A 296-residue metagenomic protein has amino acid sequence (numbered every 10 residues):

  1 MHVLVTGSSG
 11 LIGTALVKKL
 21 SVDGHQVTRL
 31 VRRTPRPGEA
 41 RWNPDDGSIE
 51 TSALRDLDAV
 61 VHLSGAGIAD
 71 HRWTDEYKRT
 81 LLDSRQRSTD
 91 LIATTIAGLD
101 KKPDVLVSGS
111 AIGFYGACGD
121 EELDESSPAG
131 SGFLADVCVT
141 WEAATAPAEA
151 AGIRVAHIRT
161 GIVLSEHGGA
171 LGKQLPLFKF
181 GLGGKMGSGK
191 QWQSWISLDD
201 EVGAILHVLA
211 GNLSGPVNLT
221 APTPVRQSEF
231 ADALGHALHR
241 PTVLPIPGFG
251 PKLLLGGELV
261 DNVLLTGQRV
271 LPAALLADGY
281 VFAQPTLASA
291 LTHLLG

Functional and structural regions predicted by a protein language model:
V3-D23: N-terminal Rossmann NAD(P)H-binding glycine-rich loop of SDR-like oxidoreductase domains
P35, E39-L91: NAD(P)H-binding glycine-rich loop region in Rossmannoid oxidoreductase-like domains and their noncatalytic homologs
D90-G132: Conserved Rossmann-fold NAD(P)-dependent oxidoreductase catalytic core, especially the SDR/UDP-sugar
S110, A143-E166: Conserved beta-loop-beta element that borders a ligand/cofactor-binding pocket
V139, A151-I153, L164-K173, H207-V217: Glycine/proline-rich active-site loop of Rossmann-fold NAD(P)-dependent oxidoreductases
L175-G183, Q191-P224: Alpha-helical substrate-binding/gating segment
A204, G211-E258, T292-L295: Mid/C-terminal beta-alpha module of Rossmann-like enzyme folds, strongest in SDR-family dehydrogenases/epimerases
N262-G296: C-terminal amphipathic/interface module of NAD(P)-dependent oxidoreductases and related NAD-binding regulators
